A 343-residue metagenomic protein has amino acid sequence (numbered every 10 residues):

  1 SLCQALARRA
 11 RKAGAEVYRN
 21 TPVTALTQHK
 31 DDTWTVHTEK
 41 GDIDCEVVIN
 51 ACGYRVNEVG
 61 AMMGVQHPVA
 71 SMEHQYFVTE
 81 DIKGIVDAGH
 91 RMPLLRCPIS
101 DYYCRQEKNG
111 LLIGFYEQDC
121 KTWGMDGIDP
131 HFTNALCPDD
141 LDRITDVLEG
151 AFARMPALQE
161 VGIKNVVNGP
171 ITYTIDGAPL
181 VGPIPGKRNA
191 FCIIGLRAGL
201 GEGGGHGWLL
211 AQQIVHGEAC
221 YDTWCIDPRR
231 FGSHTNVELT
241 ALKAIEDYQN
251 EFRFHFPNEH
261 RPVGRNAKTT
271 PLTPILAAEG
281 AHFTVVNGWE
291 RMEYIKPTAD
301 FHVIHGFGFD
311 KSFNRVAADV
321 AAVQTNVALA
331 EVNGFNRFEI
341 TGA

Functional and structural regions predicted by a protein language model:
S1-V47, G204: Helical element adjacent to the flavin cofactor pocket in flavoenzyme catalytic cores
A5, I99, K108, T122 (+1 more regions): C-terminal catalytic lobe of FAD-dependent flavoproteins
V17-R19, N50, I113, G162-K164 (+4 more regions): General beta-strand structural signal in soluble alpha/beta enzymes
A25-P138, D146-R154, N236-T269: Flavin-dependent oxidoreductases
G41, Y54, G84, N109 (+6 more regions): Short, glycine-/Ser/Thr-/acidic-enriched flexible segments
Q66-V69, R96, G217-D222, H282-F283: A short alpha-helix-loop-beta-strand transition element characteristic of N-terminal alpha/beta dinucleotide-binding
Y221-D222, D227-A343: Glycine/proline-enriched, intrinsically flexible loops and inter-domain linkers
